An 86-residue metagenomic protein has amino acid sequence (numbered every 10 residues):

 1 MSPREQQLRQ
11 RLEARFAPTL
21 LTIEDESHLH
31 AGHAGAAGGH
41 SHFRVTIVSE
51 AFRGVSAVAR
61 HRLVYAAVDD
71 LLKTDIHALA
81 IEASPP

Functional and structural regions predicted by a protein language model:
M1-S2, P86: Absolute protein N-terminus
S2-A36: N-terminal first-folded block
T19-L21, F43, L79: Conserved beta-strand core positions
E24, T46-V48, E82-S84: Solvent-exposed beta-strand sheet faces enriched in polar/charged residues
A31-S49: A short, structured beta-strand/loop element
R53-P86: C-terminal structural segments of small proteins and small subunits
